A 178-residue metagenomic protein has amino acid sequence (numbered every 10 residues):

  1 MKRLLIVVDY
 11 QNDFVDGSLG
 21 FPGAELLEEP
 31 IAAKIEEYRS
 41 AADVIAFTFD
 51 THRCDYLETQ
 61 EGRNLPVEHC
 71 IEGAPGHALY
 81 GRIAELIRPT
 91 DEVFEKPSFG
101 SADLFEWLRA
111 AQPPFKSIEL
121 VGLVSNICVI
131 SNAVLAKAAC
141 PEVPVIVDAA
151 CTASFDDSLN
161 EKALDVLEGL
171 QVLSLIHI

Functional and structural regions predicted by a protein language model:
M1-V93, I146, E161, D165-E168: Active-site acidic carboxylates
K34-I35, I130-A139: Histidine-anchored nucleotide/phosphate-binding helix
S40, Q112, A138-C140: Short, conserved loop/helix-junction motifs that constitute active-site signature segments in enzyme catalytic cores
G73-N126: Internal catalytic-core helix/loop-beta-alpha segment that presents or stabilizes conserved functional determinants
E119-L123, P144-D157: A short glycine-rich beta-strand->turn/loop micro-motif centered on a GG-aromatic cluster
A136, T152-L164: Structured adenosyl-cofactor binding patch, chiefly the S-adenosyl-L-methionine
Q171-S174: A glycine-rich helix N-cap at a beta->alpha junction
H177-I178: Conserved small/polar residues in nucleotide/adenosyl-binding loops
